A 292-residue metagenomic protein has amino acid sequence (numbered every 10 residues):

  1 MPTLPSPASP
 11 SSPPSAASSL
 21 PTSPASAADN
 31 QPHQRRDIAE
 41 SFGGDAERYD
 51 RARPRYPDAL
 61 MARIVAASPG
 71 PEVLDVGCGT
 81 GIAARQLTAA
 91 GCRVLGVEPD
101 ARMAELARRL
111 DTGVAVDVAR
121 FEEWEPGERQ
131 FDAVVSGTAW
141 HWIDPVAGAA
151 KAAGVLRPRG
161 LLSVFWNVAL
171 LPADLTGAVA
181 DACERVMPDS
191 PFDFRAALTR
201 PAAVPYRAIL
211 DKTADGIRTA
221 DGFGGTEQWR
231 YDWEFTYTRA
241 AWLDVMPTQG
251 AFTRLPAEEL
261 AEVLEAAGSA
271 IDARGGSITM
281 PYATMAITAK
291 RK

Functional and structural regions predicted by a protein language model:
P2-P5, T22-S68: Conserved class I S-adenosyl-L-methionine
G70-G77: Conserved class I S-adenosyl-L-methionine
T80-W124: Class I SAM-dependent methyltransferase SAM/SAH-binding core
W124-V134: A short acidic, Gly/Pro-enriched loop at the edge of an enzyme's catalytic core that lines a small-molecule cofactor
A133-V146: A short SAM/SAH-binding and catalytic strip from SAM-dependent methyltransferases
G148-P158: A short glycine-rich, Lys/Arg-flanked "PGG" loop and its adjoining helix->strand segment in the class I
R157-D232: Conserved catalytic/acceptor-binding region of the Class I
A203-K292: Conserved Class I S-adenosyl-L-methionine
